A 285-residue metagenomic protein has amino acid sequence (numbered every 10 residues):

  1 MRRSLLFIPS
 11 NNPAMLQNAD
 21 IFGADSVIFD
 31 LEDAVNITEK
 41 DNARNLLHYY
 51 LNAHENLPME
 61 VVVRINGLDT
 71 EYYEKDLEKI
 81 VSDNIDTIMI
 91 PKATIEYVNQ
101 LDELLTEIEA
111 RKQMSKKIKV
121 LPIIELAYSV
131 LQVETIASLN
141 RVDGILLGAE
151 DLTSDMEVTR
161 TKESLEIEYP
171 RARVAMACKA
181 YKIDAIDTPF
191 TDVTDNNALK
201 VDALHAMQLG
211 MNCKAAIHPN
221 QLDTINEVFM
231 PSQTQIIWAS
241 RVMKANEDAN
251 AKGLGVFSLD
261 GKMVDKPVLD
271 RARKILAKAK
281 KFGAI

Functional and structural regions predicted by a protein language model:
M1-I285: Expand to "…catalyze enediolate/carbanion chemistry for C-C bond making/breaking, isomerization, decarboxylation
